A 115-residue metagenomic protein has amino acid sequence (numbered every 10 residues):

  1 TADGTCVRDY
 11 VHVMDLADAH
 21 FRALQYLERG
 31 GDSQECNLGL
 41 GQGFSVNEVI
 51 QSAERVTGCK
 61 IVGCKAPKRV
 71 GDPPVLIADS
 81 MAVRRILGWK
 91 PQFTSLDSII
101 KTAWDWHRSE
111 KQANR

Functional and structural regions predicted by a protein language model:
T1-R115: C-terminal substrate-binding subdomain of Rossmann-fold SDR/epimerase-dehydratase oxidoreductases
